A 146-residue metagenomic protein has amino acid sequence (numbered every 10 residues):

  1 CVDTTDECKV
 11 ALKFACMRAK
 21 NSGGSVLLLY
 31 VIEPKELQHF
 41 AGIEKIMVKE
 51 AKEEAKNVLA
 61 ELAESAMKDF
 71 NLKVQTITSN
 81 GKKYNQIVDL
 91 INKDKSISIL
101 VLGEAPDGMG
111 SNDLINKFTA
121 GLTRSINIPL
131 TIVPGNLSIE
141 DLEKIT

Functional and structural regions predicted by a protein language model:
C1-G42, S125: Small/aliphatic-rich secondary-structure junction motif
A11, Q38-A41, V88-D89, N112-D113 (+1 more regions): Short, well-ordered secondary-structure micro-motifs
F14, E50-L62, Q86: Short, solvent-exposed amphipathic alpha-helices that sit in or adjacent to ligand/effector-binding or catalytic
L29, Q75-S79, T131-V133: General small-molecule cofactor/ligand-binding pocket signal
Y30-N57, E140-T146: Acidic, proline/glycine-rich short linear motifs
M67-L100, T146: Structural beta-alpha unit
K93-T146: Gly/Ser-rich helix-loop-strand patches that form or flank binding pockets for ribonucleotide-derived cofactors
